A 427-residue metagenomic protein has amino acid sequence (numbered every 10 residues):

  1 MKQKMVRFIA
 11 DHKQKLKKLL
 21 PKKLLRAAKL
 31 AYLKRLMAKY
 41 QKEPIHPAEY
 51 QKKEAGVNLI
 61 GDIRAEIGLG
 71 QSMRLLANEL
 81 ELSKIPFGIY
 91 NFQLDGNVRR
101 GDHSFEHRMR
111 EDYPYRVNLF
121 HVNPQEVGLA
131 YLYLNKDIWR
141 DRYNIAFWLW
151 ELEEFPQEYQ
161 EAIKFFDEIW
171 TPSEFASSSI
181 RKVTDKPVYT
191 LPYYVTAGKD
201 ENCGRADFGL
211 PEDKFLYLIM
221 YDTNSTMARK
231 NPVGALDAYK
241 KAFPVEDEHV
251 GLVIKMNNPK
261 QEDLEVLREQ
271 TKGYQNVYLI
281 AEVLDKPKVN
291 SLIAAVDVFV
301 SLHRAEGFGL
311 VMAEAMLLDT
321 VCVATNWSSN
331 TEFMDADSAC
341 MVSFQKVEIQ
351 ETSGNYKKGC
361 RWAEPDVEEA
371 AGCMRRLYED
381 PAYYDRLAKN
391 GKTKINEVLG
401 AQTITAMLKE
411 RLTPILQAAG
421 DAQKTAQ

Functional and structural regions predicted by a protein language model:
K2-V122: N-terminal pre-catalytic "stem/leader" segment of glycosyltransferase-like enzymes
V6, A401-Q427: C-terminal alpha-helical cap of glycosyltransferases
Y40-I45, N58-I60, G88-S179, P287-K288: Extended catalytic core of nucleotide-activated donor transferases of GT-like folds
Q71-E79, F87, A197-N290, A294-A295: Conserved catalytic-core segment of nucleotide-activated headgroup transferases in glycan assembly
D167-S178, D185-D200: Donor nucleotide-sugar binding/catalytic pocket of nucleotide-sugar-dependent glycosyltransferases
R304: Aromatic "clamp/platform" in nucleotide-sugar-dependent glycosyltransferases that forms part of the donor/acceptor
V321-A324, C340-S343: Short hydrophobic beta-strand element within catalytic cores of glycosyltransferases and related nucleotide-activated
E369-G372, R376, Y383-E397, P414: A short, well-ordered alpha-helix in the C-terminal region of glycosyltransferases
